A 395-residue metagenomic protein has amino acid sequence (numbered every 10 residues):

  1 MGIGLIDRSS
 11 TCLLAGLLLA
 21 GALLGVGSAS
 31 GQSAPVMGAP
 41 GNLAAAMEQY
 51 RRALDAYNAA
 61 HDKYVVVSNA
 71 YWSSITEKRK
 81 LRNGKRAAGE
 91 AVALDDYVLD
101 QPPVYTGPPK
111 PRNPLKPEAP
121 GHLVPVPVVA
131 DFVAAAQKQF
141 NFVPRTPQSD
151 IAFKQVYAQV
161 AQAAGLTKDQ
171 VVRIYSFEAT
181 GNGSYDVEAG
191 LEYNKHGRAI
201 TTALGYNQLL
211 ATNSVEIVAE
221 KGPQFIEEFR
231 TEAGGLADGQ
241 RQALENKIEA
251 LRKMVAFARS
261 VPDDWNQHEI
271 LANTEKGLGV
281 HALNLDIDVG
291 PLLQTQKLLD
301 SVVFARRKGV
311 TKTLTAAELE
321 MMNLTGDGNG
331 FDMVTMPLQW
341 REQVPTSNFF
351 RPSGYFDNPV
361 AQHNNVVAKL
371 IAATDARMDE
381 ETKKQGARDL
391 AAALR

Functional and structural regions predicted by a protein language model:
M1-G16: Bacterial N-terminal signal peptides that target proteins for export
A20-A29: C-terminal segment of classical bacterial N-terminal signal peptides
A29-G38, G89: Boundary at the C-terminal end of the N-terminal hydrophobic targeting segment
P35-R52, L123-T146: N-terminal low-complexity, Pro/Thr/Ser-rich intrinsically disordered segments that act as propeptides or flexible
P40-P109: Alpha-helical, heptad-rich or low-complexity scaffold/stalk segments that mediate oligomerization or tethering
A91-F142: Non-catalytic propeptide/linker segments at domain boundaries
Q137-S353: Catalytic glycan-binding domains that act on GlcNAc-containing polysaccharides
S353-R395: Low-complexity, Gly/Ser/Thr/Pro-rich intrinsically disordered linker/tail segments
